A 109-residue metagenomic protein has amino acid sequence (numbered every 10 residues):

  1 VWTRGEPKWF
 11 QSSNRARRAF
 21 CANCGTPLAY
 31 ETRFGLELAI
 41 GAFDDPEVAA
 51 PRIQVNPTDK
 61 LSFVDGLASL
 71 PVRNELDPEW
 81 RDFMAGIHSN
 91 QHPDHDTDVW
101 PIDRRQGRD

Functional and structural regions predicted by a protein language model:
V1-D109: A short Gly-Trp-Pro
